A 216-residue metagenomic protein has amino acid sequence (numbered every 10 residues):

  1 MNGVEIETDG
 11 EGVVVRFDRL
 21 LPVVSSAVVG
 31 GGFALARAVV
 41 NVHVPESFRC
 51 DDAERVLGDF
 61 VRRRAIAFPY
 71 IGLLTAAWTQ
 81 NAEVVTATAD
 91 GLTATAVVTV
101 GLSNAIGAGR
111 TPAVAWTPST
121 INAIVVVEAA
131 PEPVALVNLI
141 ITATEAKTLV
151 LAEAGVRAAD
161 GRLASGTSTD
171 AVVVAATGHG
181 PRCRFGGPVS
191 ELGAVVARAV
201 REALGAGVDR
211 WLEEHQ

Functional and structural regions predicted by a protein language model:
M1-Q216: Alpha/propeptide regions of enzymes that mature by internal proteolysis
